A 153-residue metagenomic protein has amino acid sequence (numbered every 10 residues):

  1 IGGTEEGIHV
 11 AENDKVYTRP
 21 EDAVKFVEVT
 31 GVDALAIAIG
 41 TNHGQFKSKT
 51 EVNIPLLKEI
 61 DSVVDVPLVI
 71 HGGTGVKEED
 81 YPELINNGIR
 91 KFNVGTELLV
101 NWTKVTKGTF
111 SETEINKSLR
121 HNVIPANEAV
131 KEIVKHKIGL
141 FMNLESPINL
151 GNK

Functional and structural regions predicted by a protein language model:
I1-V64, E78, P82-I89, V94 (+3 more regions): Alpha/beta enzyme core
D14, K47, H71-G72, E128: Residue-level marker of alpha-helix boundaries and capping positions
I39, H71-T74: Short catalytic/ligand-gating loop segments at beta-alpha or beta-beta junctions within enzyme catalytic domains
S62-G72: Short beta-strand/loop segments at the ligand-binding rim of alpha/beta enzyme cores
T109-L119: Active-site gating loops and adjacent loop-to-helix segments of metal-dependent hydrolytic enzymes
E112, A126-V130: Family-specific functional microsites
